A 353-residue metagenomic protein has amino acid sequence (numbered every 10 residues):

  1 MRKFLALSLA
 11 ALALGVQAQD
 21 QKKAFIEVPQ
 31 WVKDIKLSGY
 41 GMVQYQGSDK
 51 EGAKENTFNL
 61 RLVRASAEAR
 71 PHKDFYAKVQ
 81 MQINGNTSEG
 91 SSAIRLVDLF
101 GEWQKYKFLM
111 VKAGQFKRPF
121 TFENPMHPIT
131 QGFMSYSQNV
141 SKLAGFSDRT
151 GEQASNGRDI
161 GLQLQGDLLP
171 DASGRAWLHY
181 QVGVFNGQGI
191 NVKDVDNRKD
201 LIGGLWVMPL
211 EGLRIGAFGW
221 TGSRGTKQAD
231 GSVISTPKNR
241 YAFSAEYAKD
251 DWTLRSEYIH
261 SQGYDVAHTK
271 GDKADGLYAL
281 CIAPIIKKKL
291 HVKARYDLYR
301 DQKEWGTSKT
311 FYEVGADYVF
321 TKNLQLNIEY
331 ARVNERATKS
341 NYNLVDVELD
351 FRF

Functional and structural regions predicted by a protein language model:
M1-K23: Cleavable N-terminal export/targeting peptides
G15-Q19, K78, H179, Y258 (+1 more regions): Intrinsically disordered, low-complexity regions enriched for glutamine and histidine
G15-V16, N86, P128, E335: Residues in and immediately flanking transmembrane alpha helices
K22-A24, P237-K238: An N-terminal domain-start capping segment
K23-G187, V195-L201, W206-I215, Y278-P284 (+2 more regions): Outer membrane beta-barrel
D49-A53, H72, S91, F100-Q104 (+4 more regions): Outer-membrane beta-barrel pore domains
